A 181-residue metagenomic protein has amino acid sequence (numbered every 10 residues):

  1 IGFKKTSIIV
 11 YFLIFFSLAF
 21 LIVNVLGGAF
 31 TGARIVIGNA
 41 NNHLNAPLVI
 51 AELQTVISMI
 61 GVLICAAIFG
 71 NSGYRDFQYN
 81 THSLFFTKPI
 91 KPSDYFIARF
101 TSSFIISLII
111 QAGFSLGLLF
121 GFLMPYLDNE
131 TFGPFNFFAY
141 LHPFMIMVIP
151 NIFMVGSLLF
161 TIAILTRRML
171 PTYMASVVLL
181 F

Functional and structural regions predicted by a protein language model:
I1-I14, M169-P171: Membrane-interface helix starts
F3, P89, L165-T166: Helix-loop interface residues and adjacent transmembrane-helix termini in multi-pass membrane transporters, primarily
I9-Y11, E52-M59, P171-M174: Alpha-helical transmembrane segments of integral membrane proteins
S17-A67, N71, I97-R167: Secretory targeting signals
I68, I90, S157, Y173-M174: Generic structural microfeature
G70-I106: Helix-loop-helix units of permease transmembrane domains in multi-pass membrane transporters, especially ABC
S176-F181: Polar, glycine-rich mid-to-C-terminal structural blocks that act as macromolecule-binding/assembly scaffolds
